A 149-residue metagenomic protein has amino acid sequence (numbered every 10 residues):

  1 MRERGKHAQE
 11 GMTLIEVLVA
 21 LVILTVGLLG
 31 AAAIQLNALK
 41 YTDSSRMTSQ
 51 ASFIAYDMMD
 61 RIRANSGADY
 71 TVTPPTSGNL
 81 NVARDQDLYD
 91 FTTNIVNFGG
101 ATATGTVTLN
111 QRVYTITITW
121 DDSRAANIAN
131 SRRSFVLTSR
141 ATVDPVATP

Functional and structural regions predicted by a protein language model:
M1-M12: N-terminal leader/signal peptides at the extreme start of proteins
E10-I23: N-terminal signal-anchor/signal peptide hydrophobic helix marking the start of the first transmembrane segment
I15, A31-I34, Y56: Short, electropositive, low-hydrophobicity segments enriched in small/polar residues
V19, K40-P149: Flexible, low-complexity segments enriched in proline/glycine/serine and punctuated by aromatic residues
L24-S45: C-terminal juxtamembrane segment of a hydrophobic transmembrane alpha-helix
